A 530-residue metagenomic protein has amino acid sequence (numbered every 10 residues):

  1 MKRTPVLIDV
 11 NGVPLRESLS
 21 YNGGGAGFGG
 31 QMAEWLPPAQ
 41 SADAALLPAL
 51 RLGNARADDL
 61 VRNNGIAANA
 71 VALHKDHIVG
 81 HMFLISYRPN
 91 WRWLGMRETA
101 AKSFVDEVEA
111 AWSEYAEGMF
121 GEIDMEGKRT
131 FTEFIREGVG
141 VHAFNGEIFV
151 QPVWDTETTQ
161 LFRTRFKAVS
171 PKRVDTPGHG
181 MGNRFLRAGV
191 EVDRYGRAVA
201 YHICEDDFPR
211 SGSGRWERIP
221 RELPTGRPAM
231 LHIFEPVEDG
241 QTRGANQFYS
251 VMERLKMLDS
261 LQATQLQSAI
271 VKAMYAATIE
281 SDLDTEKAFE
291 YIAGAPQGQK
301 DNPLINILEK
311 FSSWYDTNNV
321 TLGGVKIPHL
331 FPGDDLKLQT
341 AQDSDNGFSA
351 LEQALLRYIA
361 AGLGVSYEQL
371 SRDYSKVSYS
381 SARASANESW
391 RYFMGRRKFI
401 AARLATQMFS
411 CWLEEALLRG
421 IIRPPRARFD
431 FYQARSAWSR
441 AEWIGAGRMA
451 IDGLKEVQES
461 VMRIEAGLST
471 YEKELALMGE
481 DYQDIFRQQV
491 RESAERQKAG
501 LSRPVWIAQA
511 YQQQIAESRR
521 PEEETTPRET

Functional and structural regions predicted by a protein language model:
M1-E98, P527-T530: N-terminal-proximal low-complexity accessory segments that begin disordered and transition into the first
K2-T4, D334-S344, N387, L454-T530: Activation/maturation switch segments at domain boundaries
N64-G95, F134-A143, F248-S268, A277 (+1 more regions): Short, Φ-rich (hydrophobic/aromatic) sequence segments
D76-P236, R463: Structured, mid-chain assembly/scaffold modules that mediate subunit interfaces within large macromolecular complexes
D106, M125, V325-I451: Surface-exposed loop-to-helix/strand elements on domain peripheries
G121, M125, F144, I148 (+9 more regions): Intrinsically disordered or highly flexible coil/loop and linker segments, enriched in small and charged/polar residues
R129-I135, V153-V169, D284-Q297, Q407-G445 (+1 more regions): Charge-rich, acidic-biased intrinsically disordered regions
A229-S385: Extended, charged amphipathic alpha-helical segments
